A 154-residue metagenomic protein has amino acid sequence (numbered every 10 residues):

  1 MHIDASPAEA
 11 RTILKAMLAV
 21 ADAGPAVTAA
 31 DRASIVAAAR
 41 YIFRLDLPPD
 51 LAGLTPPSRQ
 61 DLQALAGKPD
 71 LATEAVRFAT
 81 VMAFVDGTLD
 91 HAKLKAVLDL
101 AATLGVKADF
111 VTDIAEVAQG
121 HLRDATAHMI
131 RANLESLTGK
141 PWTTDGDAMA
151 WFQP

Functional and structural regions predicted by a protein language model:
M1-P154: Small-residue-enriched hydrophobic alpha-helices in membranes
